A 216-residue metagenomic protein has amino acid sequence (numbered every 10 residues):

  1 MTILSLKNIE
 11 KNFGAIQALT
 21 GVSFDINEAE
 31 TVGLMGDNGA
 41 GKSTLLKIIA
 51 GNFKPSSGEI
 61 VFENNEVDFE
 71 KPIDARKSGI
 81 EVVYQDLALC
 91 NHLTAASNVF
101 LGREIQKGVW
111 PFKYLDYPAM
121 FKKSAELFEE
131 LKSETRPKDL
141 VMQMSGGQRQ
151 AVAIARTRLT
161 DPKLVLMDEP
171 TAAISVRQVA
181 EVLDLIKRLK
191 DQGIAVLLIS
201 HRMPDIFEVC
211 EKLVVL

Functional and structural regions predicted by a protein language model:
M1-L216: Glycine-rich phosphate-binding loops of nucleotide-dependent enzymes
